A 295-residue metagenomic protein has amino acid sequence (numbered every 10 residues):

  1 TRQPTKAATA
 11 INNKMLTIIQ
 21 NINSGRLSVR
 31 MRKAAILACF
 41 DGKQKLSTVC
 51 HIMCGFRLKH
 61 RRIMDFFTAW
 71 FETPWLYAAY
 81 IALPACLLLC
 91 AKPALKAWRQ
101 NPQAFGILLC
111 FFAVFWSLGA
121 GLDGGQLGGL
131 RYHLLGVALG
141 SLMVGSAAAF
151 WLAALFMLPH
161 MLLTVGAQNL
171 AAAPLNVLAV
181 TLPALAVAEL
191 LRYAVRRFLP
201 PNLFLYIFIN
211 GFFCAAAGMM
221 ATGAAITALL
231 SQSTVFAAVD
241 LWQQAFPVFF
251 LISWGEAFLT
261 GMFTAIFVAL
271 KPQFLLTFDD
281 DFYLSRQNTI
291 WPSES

Functional and structural regions predicted by a protein language model:
T1-T17, S24: Ser/Thr-rich, low-complexity intrinsically disordered segments
M64-A69, R196-A269: Membrane-embedded alpha-helical hairpins and interfacial helices in multi-pass inner-membrane proteins
D65-G140: Hydrophobic transmembrane alpha-helices
Y80-L87, L142-V144, T181-R192, W254-A265: Hydrophobic cores of alpha-helical transmembrane segments in multi-pass inner/ER membrane proteins, independent
A85-C90, L162-G223: Short helix-perturbing small/polar motifs within transmembrane alpha-helices
L118-A184: Alpha-helical membrane segments and adjacent membrane-interface helices in multi-pass membrane proteins
F267, K271-E294: Short, highly charged, low-complexity non-transmembrane loops/tails of multi-pass membrane proteins
